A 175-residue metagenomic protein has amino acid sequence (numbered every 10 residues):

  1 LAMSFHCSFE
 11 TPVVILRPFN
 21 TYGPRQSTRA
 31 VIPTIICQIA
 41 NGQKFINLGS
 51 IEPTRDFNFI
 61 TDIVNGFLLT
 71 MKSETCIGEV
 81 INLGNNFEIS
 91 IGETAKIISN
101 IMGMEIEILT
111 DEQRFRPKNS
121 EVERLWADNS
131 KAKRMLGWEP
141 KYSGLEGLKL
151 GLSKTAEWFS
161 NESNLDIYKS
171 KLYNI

Functional and structural regions predicted by a protein language model:
L1-V14, C37-A40: Active-site Tyr-X1-5-Lys
S8-P12, T28-R29, G42, E74: Short coil/turn segments at alpha/beta junctions that flank glycine-rich nucleotide-binding fingerprints
T11-I32, T54: Flexible, glycine-rich beta-alpha linker
P33, A40-I175: C-terminal substrate-binding subdomain of Rossmann-fold SDR/epimerase-dehydratase oxidoreductases
